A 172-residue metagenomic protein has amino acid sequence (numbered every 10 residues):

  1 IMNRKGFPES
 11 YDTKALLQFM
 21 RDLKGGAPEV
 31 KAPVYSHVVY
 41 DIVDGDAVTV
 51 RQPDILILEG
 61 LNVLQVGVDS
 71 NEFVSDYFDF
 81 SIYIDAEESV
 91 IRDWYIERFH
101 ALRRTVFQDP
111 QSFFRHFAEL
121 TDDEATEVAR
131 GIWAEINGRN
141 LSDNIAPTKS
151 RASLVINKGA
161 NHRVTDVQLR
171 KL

Functional and structural regions predicted by a protein language model:
I1-I42: Conserved nucleotide-sensing/catalytic segment adjacent to the nucleotide-binding pocket in NTP-handling enzymes
K24-P28, R103, A160: Secondary-structure transition/hinge residues
A32-V34, I57-L58, Y83, I156-N157: A structural signal for short, well-ordered beta-strand segments and their strand-loop junctions that often border
P33-H37, E59-L61, G131-I136: Short, flexible loop segments at the rims of nucleotide/cofactor-binding pockets, characterized by
V34-V50, D54, L64-G67, I145 (+3 more regions): Conformational switch/transducer regions in large eukaryotic molecular machines and scaffolds
I42-F107: ATP-dependent NMP and nucleoside kinases share a basic, alpha-helical "lid"
R51, F117-L172: NTP-dependent small-molecule kinase module
R92-L120, E127-G131: Phosphate-sensing "switch" segment of ASCE/P-loop ATPases
